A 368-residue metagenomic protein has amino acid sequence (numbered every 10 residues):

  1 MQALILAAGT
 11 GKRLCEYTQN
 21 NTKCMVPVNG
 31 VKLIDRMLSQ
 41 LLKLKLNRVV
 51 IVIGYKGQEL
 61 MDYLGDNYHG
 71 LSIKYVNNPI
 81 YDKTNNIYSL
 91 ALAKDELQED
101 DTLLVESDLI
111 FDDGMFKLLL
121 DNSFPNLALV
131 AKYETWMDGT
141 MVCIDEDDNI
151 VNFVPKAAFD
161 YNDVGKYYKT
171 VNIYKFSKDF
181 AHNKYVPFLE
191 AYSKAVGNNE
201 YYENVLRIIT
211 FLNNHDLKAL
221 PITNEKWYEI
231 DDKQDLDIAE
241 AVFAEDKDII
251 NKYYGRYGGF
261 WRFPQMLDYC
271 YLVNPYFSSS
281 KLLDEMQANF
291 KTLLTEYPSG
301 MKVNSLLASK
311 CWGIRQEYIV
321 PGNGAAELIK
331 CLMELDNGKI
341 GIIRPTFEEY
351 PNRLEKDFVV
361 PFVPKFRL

Functional and structural regions predicted by a protein language model:
M1-A3, Y167-G255, W261-Q265: Conserved alpha/beta core of the MobA/IspD/sugar-nucleotide pyrophosphorylase nucleotidyltransferase superfamily
M1-I5, V31-D100: Conserved N-terminal catalytic core of the sugar/cofactor nucleotidyltransferase
M1-T18: N-terminal nucleotide-binding beta1-loop-alpha1 segment
L6, V105, Y269: Catalytic metal- and UDP-sugar-binding loop of GT-A-like glycosyltransferases, i.e., residues flanking the conserved
Y68-T140, E146: Conserved beta-loop-beta/alpha segment of the NTase-like Rossmann-fold superfamily that binds/positions NTPs
D112-V196: Conserved core of the sugar-phosphate nucleotidyltransferase
A244-E296, L368: N-terminal "arm"/small-domain region of PLP-dependent enzymes with the aminotransferase-like
L294-L368: Conserved core of the PLP fold type I
